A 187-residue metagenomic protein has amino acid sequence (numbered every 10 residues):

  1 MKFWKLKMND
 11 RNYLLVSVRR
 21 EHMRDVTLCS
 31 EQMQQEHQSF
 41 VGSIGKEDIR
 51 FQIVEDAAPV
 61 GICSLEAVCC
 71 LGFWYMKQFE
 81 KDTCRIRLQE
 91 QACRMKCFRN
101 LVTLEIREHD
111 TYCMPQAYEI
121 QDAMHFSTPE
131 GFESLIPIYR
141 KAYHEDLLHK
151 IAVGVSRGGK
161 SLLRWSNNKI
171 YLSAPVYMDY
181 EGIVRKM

Functional and structural regions predicted by a protein language model:
M1-R99, P115-M187: A glycine-rich beta-to-alpha transition motif near the start of alpha/beta enzyme domains, typified by
T103-I106, C113: Intrinsically disordered, low-complexity regions enriched in acidic/Ser/Thr/Pro/Gln residues
